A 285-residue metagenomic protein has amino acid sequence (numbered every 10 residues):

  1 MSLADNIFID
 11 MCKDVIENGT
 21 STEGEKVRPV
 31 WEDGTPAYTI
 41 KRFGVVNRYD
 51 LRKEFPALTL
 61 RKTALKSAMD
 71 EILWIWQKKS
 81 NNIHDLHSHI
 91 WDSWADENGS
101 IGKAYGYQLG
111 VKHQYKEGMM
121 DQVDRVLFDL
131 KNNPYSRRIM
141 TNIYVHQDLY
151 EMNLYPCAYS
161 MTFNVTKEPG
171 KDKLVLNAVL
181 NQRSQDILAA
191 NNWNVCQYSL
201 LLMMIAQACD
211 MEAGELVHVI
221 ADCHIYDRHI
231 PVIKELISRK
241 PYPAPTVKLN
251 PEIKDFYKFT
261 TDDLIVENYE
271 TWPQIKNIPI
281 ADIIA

Functional and structural regions predicted by a protein language model:
M1-A285: Terminal, non-catalytic protein-protein interaction segments that mediate quaternary/complex assembly
